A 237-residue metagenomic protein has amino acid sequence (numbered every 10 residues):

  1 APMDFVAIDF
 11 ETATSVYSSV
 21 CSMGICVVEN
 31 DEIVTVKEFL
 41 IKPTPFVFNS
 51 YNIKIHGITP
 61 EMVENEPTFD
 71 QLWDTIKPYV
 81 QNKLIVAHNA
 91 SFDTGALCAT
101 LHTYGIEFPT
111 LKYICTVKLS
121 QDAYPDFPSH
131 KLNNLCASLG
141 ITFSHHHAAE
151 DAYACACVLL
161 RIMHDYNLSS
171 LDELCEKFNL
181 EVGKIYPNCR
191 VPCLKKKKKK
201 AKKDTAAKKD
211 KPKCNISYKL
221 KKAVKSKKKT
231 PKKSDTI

Functional and structural regions predicted by a protein language model:
A1-L111, P125-D126, L132-H146, Y186-L194: Conserved non-catalytic scaffold segment of RNase H-like nuclease domains
F10-T12, T116, C155: Ser/Thr-centric signal marking residues that sit in or immediately flank functional binding/regulatory motifs
L97, L119, C155-L159: Buried hydrophobic packing segments
T110-S120: Histidine/lysine/aspartate-rich catalytic loop segments that bind and position anionic ligands
H147-R161: Acidic, divalent-metal-coordinating active-site segment for phosphoryl/phosphodiester hydrolysis, typified by short
L160-I237: Acidic two-metal-ion nuclease catalytic site recognized across multiple nuclease folds, prominently DnaQ/RNase D-T
